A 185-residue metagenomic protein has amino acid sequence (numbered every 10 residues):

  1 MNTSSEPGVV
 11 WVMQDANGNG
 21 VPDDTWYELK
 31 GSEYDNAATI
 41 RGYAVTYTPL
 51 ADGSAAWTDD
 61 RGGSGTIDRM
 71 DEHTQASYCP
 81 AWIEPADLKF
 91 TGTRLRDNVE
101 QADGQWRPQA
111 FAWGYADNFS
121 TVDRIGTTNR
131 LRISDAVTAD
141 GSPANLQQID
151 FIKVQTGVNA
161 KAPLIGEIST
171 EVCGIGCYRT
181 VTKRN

Functional and structural regions predicted by a protein language model:
M1, Q14, E33, T156-V158: Short, flexible loop/turn elements at secondary-structure junctions
N2-G8: Short coil-to-beta strand junction motifs in C2/discoidin
V9-M13, E28, F151-Q155: Residues within well-ordered beta-strands of beta-sheet-rich folds
M13-N19: Short loop/turn segments immediately following beta-strands, especially the blade-tip and inter-blade linker loops
N19, D35, K161: Flexible, glycine-rich phosphate/dinucleotide-binding loops and adjacent beta-alpha linkers at cofactor/substrate
V21-L29: Tryptophan-centered short beta-strand motifs
S32-R124: Low-complexity, serine/threonine/proline-enriched polar segments
D123-N185: Ser/Thr/Pro-rich, low-complexity mucin-like regions that serve as glycosylated stalks/linkers or repetitive adhesive
